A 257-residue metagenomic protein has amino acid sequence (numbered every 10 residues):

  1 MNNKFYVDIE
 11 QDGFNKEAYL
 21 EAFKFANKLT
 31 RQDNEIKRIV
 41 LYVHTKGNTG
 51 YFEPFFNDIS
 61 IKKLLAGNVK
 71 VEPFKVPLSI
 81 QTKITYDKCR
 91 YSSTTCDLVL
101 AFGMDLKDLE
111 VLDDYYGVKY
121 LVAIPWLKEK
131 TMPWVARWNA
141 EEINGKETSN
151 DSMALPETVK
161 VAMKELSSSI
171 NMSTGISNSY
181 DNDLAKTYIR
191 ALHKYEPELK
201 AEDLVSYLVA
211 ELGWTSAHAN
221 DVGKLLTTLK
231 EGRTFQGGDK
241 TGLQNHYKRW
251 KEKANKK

Functional and structural regions predicted by a protein language model:
M1-K257: Short, flexible loop motifs at catalytic/binding sites
